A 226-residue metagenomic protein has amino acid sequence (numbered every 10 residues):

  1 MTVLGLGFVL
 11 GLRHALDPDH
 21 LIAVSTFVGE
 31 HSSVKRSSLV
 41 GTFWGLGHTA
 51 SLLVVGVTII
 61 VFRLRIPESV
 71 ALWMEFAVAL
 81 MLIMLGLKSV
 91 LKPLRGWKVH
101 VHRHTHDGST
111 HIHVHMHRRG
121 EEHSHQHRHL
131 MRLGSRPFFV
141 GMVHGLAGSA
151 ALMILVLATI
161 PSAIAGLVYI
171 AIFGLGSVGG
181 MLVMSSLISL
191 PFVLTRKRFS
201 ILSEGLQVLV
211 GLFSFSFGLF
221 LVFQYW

Functional and structural regions predicted by a protein language model:
M1-W226: Membrane metalloprotein/metal-transporter helix-bundle signature
